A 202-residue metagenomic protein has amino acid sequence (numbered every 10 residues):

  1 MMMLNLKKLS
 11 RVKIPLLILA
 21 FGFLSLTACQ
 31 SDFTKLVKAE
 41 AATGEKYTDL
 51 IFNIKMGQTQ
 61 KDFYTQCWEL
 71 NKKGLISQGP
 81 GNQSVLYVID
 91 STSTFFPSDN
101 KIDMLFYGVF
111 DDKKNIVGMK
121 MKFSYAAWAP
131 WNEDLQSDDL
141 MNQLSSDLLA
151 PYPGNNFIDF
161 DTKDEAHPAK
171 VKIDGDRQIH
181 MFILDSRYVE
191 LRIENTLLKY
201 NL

Functional and structural regions predicted by a protein language model:
L4-L16: Bacterial N-terminal signal peptides that target proteins for export
P15-F23: Sec-dependent N-terminal signal peptides
S25-A28: C-terminal motif of bacterial Sec signal peptides marking the signal peptidase cleavage site
Q30-F33: Bacterial signal peptide processing site
D49-V85: Post-signal-peptide N-terminal segment of Sec-exported extracytoplasmic proteins
F96-D164: Long, charged/polar, surface-exposed segments that mediate recognition or autoinhibition
I102, M121-S124, V171-L202: An acidic-aromatic pocket/loop used at catalytic or ligand-binding sites
